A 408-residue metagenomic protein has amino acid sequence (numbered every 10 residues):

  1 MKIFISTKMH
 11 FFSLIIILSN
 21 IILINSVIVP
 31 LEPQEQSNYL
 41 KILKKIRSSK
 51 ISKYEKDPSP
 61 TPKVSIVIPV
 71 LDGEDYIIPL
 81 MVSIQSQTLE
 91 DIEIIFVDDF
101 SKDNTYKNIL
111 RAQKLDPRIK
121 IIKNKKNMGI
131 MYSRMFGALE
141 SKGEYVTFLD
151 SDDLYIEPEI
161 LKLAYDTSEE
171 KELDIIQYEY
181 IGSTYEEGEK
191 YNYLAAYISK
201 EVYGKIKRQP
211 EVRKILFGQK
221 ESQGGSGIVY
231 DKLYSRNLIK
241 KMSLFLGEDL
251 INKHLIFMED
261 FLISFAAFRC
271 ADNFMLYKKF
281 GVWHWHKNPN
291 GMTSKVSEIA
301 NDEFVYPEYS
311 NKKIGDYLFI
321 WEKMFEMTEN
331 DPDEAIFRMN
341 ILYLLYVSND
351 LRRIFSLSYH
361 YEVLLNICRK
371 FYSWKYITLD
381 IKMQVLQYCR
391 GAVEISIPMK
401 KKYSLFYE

Functional and structural regions predicted by a protein language model:
I3-I15, S19-S83: N-proximal low-complexity "stem/linker" segments adjacent to membrane-targeting elements
P62-S65, E93, L262: Cell-envelope/extracellular polymer assembly enzymes that use nucleotide-activated donors
I78-V82, Y106-K107, M135, G143 (+1 more regions): Short alpha-helix within the catalytic core of nucleotide-sugar-dependent glycosyltransferases
V82-D91: Short, acidic, metal-binding catalytic loop of nucleotide-sugar glycosyltransferases
D98-N108, K126: A conserved acidic beta->alpha catalytic loop
N124-S141, F148-S151: Glycine-rich, basic loop-to-helix element that forms the pyrophosphate-binding segment of sugar-nucleotide handling
L154-Y155, E159-M258, L262-K278, W283-Y309: Donor-binding/catalytic cores of nucleotide-activated saccharide and glycerol-phosphate transferases/polymerases
G281-P289, S294-E334, L344-D350, L357-W374: Catalytic core of nucleotide-sugar-dependent glycosyltransferases
